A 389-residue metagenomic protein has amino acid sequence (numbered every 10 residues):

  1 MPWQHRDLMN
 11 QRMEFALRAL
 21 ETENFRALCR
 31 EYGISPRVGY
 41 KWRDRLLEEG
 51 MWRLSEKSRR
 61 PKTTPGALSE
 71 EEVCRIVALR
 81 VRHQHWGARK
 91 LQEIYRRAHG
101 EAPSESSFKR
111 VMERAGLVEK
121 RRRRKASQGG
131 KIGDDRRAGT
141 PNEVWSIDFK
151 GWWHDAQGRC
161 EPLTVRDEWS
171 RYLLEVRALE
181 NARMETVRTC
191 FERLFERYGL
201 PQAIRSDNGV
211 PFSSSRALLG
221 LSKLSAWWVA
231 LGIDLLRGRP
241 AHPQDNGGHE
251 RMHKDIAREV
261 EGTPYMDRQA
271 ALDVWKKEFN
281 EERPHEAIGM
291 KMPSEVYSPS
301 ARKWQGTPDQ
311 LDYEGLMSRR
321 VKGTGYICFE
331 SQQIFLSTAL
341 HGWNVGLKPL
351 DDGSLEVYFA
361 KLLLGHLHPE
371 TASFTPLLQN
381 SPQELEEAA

Functional and structural regions predicted by a protein language model:
M1-E14, K62-E70: Short, Lys/Arg-enriched anionic-surface-contact patches
R6-E23, V73-R82: Short, amphipathic alpha-helical "recognition" segments used to contact nucleic acids or chromatin
F15, L28-C29, G39-W42, G50 (+16 more regions): Mobile genetic element proteins and their domesticated derivatives, centered on retroelements and DNA transposons
M51-V144, S222, M292-R302: Basic, flexible linker segments flanking DNA-binding modules in nucleic acid-interacting mobile-element proteins
A67, E71, E101-A102, S106 (+6 more regions): Mobile-element integrase/transposase regions, centering on the N-terminal DNA-binding/Zn-coordinating module
F195-L218, R239-A241, N246, M292-P293: Acidic/histidine-rich, metal-coordinating catalytic segments
L224-Q305, G346, L350-D351: Charged alpha-helix within mobile-element recombinases
K276, N280-A389: C-terminal, beta-rich DNA-binding module of retroviral/retroelements integrases
